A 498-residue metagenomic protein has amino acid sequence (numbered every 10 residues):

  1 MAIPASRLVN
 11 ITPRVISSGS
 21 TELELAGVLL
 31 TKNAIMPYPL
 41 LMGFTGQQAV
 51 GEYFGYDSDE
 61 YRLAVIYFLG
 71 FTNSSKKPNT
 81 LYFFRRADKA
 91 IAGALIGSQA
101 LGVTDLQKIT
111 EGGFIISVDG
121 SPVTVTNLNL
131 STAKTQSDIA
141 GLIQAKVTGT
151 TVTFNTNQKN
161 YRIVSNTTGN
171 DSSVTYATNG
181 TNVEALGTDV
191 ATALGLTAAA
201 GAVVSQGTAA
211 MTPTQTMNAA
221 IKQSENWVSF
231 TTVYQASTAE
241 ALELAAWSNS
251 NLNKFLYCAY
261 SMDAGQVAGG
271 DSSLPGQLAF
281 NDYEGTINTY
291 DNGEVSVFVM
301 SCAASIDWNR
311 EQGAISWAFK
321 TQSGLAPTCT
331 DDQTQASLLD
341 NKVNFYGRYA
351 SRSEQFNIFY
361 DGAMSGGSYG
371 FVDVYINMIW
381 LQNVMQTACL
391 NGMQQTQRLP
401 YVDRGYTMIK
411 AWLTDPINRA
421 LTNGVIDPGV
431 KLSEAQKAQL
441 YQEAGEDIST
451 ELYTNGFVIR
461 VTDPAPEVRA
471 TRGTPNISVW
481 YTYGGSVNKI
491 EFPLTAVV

Functional and structural regions predicted by a protein language model:
M1-E60, L69-N79, Y360-V498: Structured, hydrophobic secondary-structure cores that serve as assembly/anchoring elements
M1-L25, K32-M36, L41-P122, T126-V295 (+3 more regions): Polar low-complexity, Ser/Thr/Gly/Ala/Asp/Asn-rich disordered segments used for subunit assembly and tip/surface
I3-I11, T156, Q277-T414, R419: Extended basic-aromatic, gly/pro-enriched interface segments that bind polyanionic ligands
G46, E111, M211-P213, A236-S237 (+3 more regions): General structural signal for secondary-structure boundaries
S58, G195, T212, C329-D332 (+3 more regions): Helix N-terminus capping/helix-initiation residues
F114, S351, V479-Y483: Short beta-strand elements
T151-T153, Y346, S478: Short, surface-exposed charged micro-motifs
